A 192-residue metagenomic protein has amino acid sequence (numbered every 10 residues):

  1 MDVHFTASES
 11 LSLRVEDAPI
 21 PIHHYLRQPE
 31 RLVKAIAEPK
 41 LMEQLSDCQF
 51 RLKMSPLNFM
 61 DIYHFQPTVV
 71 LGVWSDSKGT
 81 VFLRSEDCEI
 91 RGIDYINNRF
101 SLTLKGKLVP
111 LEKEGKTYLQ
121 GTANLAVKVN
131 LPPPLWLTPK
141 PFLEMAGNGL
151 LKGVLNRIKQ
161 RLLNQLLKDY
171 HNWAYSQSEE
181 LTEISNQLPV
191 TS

Functional and structural regions predicted by a protein language model:
M1-Y63: Hydrophobic ligand-binding cavity/cleft-lining segments
S10-R14, K53-S55, V70-W74, T103-V109 (+1 more regions): Residue-level recognition of well-ordered beta-strand positions that form the cores of beta-sheet-rich folds across
S12-L13, S55-F59, N98-S101, E114-Q120 (+3 more regions): A general structural signal for short secondary-structure boundary/capping elements
Q49-L57, R84-I90, L125-A126: Generic short beta-strand segments
Q66-Y118: Hydrophobic-ligand binding "helix-grip"
Y95-N148: Beta-strand/loop substructures that line and gate deep hydrophobic ligand-binding cavities in soluble
L137-I184: A conserved amphipathic terminal alpha-helix motif
P189-T191: Intrinsic disorder/low-complexity segments
